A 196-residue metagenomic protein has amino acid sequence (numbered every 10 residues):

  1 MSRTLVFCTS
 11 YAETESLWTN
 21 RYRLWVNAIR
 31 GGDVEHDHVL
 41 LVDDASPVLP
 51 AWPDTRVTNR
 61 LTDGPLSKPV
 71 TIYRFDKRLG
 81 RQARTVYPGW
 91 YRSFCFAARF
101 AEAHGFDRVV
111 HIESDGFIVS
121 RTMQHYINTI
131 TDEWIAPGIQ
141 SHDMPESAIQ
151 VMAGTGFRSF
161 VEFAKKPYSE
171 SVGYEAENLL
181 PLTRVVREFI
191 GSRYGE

Functional and structural regions predicted by a protein language model:
M1-N27: N-proximal low-complexity "stem/linker" segments adjacent to membrane-targeting elements
R3-T4, R30-L41, V70: Short loop->beta transition adjacent to catalytic acidic/histidine clusters or analogous donor-positioning motifs
Y11-L17, S46-V48, G116-V119, G156-R158: Short acidic, S/G/P-rich loop/turn micro-motifs used as interaction or catalytic elements
V42-H104: Active-site-proximal specificity loops/subdomain of glycosyltransferases
Q82, G105-F117: Short beta-strand-to-loop acidic/aromatic patch adjacent to the donor-nucleotide binding site
A103-H104, Q124, N128-P137, H142: Conserved donor NDP-sugar-binding/catalytic core segment of glycosyltransferases
S114-N128: Acidic donor-binding/catalytic loop of UDP-sugar-dependent glycosyltransferases, especially processive GT2
I118-R121, Q140-I149, T155-E196: Catalytic core and acceptor-binding pocket of nucleotide-sugar-dependent glycosyltransferases
